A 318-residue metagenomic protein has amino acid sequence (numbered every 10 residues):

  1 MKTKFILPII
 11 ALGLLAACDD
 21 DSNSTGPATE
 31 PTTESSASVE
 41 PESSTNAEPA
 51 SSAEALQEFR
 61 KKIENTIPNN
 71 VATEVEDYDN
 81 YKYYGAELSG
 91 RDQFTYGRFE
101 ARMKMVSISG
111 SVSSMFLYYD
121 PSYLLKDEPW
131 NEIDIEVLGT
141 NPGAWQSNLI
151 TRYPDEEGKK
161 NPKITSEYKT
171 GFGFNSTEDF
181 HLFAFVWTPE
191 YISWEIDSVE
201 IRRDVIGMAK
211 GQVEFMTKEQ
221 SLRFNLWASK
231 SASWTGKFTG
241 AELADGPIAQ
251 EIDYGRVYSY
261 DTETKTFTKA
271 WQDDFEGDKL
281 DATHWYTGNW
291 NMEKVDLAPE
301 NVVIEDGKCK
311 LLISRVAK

Functional and structural regions predicted by a protein language model:
F5-P8, L14-I67: Bacterial Sec-dependent N-terminal signal peptides
A47, A55-K318: GH16 jelly-roll
